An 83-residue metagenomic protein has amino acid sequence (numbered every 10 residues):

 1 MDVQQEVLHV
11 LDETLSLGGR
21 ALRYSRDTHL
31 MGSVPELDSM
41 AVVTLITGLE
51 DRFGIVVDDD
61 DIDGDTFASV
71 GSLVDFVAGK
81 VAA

Functional and structural regions predicted by a protein language model:
M1-L37, A41-I46, D51-A83: Phosphopantetheine-dependent thiolation modules in NRPS/PKS and related acyl-activating systems
